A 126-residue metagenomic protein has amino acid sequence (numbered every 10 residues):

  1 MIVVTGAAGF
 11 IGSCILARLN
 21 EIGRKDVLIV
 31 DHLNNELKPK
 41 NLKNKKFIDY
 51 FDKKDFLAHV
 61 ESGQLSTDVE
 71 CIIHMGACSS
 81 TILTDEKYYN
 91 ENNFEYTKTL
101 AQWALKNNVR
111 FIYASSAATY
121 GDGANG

Functional and structural regions predicted by a protein language model:
M1, K25-V27, R110: Residues at the starts of beta-strands that form the adenosine-phosphate
I2-I22: N-terminal Rossmann NAD(P)H-binding glycine-rich loop of SDR-like oxidoreductase domains
S13-I15, N20, K38-P39, L83-D85 (+1 more regions): Short glycine-/acidic-enriched loop or helix-start segments at secondary-structure transitions that form or flank
L28-F56: Glycine-rich phosphate-binding loop and adjoining beta1-alpha1-beta2 segment of Rossmann-like nucleotide-binding folds
H32, A77, S116: Active-site loop/turn elements of alpha/beta-hydrolase fold enzymes, especially the short glycine-/histidine-rich
N44, K53-K54, A58-N92, G121-D122: NAD(P)H-binding glycine-rich loop region in Rossmannoid oxidoreductase-like domains and their noncatalytic homologs
C71-H74, T99-G126: Conserved Rossmann-fold NAD(P)-dependent oxidoreductase catalytic core, especially the SDR/UDP-sugar
F94-K98: Conserved active-site region of classical short-chain dehydrogenase/reductase
